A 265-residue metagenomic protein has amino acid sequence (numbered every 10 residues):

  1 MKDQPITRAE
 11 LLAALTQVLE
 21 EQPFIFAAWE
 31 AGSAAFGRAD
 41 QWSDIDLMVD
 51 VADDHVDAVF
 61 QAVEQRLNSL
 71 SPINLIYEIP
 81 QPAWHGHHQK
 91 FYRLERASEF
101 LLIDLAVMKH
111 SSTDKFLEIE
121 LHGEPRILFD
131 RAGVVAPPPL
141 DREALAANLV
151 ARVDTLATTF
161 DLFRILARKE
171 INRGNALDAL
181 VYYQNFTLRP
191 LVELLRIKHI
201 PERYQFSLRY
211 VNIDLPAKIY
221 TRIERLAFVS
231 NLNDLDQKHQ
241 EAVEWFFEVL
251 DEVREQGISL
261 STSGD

Functional and structural regions predicted by a protein language model:
M1-A28: Helical scaffold of the NTase/Pol beta-like nucleotidyltransferase catalytic core
D3-Q4, E10, L67-D178: Conserved NTP/Mg2+-binding pocket subregion across the NTase superfamily
F24, S43, L101: Residue-level signal for beta-strand positions within conserved beta-sheet cores that form or flank
G32-R66: Catalytic metal-binding acidic patch
A35-F36, D54, H110-S112, F186: Short, solvent-exposed loop/turn segments at secondary-structure junctions
D40-S43, L117-I119, F206-L208: Short aromatic-enriched loop/helix-cap "lid" or pocket-rim segments at secondary-structure transitions that line
E143-D265: Conserved nucleotidyltransferase catalytic core and NTase-mimicking acidic/glycine-rich helix/loop elements in nucleic
